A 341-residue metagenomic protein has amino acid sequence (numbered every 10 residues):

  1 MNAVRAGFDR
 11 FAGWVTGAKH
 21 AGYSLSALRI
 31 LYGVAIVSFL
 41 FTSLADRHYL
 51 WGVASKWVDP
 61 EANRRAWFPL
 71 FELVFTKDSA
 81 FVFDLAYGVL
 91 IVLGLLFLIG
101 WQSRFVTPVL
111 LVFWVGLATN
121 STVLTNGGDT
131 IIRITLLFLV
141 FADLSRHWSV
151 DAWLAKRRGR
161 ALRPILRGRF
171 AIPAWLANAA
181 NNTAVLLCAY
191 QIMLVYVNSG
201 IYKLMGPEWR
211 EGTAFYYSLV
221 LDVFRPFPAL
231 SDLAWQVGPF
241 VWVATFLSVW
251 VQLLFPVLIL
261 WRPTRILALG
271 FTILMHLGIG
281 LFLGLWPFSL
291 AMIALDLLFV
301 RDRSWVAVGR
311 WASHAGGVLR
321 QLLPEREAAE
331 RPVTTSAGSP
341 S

Functional and structural regions predicted by a protein language model:
M1-S341: Alpha-helical membrane-anchoring segments
